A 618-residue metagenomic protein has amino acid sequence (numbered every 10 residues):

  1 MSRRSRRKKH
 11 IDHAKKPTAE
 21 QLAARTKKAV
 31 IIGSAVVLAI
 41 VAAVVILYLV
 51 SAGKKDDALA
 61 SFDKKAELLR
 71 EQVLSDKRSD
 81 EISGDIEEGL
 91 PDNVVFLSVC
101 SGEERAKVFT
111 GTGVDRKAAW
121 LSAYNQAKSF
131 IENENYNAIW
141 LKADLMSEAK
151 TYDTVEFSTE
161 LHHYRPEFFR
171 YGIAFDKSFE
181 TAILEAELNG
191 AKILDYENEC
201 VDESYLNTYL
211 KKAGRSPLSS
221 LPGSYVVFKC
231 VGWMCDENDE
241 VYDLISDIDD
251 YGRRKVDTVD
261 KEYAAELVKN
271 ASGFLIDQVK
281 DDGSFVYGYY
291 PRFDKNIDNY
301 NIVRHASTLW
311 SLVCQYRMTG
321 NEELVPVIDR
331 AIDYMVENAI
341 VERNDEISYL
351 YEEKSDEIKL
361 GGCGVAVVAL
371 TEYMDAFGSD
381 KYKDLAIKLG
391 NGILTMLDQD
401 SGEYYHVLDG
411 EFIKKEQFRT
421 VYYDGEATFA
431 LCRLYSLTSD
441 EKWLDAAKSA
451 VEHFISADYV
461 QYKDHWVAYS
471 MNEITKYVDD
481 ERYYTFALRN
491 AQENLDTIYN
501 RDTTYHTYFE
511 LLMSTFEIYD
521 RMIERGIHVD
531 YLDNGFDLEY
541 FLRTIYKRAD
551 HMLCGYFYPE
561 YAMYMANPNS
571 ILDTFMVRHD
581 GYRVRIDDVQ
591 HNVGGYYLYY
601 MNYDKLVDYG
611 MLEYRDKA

Functional and structural regions predicted by a protein language model:
M1-D57: Gram-positive cell-envelope targeting signals
V73, P217, L267-S284, P326-E346 (+5 more regions): Long, well-ordered core segments of solenoidal/helical folds
R105, F109-E266: Extended, non-transmembrane interaction/recognition domains
Y124-E185, D480-L553: Active-site/pore-lining binding-face segments in mid-to-C-terminal subdomains
D247-K261, A306-E322, V365-S379, E426-S439 (+4 more regions): Well-ordered alpha-helical scaffold segments within catalytic/enzyme domains
V256, P291-A306, I347-C363, S379 (+8 more regions): Solvent-exposed loop and edge beta-strand segments that line ligand/cofactor-binding and catalytic clefts
S272, V279-G283, P291-E342, Y351-E357 (+1 more regions): Glycine- and small hydrophobic-enriched segments that form the cores of compact globular domains
Y300, D479-R482, N500-A618: CBM-like carbohydrate-recognition segments
